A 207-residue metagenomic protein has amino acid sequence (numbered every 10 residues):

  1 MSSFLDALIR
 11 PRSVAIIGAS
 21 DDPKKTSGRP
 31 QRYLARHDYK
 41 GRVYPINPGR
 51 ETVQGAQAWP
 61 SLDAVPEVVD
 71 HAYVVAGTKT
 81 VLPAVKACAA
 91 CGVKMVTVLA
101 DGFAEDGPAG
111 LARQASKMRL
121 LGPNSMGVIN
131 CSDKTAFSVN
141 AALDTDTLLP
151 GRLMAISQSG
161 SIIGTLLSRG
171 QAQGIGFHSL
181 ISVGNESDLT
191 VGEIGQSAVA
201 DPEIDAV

Functional and structural regions predicted by a protein language model:
M1-A206: Catalytic-core regions of core metabolic enzymes, especially those transforming organic acids/acyl-group intermediates
